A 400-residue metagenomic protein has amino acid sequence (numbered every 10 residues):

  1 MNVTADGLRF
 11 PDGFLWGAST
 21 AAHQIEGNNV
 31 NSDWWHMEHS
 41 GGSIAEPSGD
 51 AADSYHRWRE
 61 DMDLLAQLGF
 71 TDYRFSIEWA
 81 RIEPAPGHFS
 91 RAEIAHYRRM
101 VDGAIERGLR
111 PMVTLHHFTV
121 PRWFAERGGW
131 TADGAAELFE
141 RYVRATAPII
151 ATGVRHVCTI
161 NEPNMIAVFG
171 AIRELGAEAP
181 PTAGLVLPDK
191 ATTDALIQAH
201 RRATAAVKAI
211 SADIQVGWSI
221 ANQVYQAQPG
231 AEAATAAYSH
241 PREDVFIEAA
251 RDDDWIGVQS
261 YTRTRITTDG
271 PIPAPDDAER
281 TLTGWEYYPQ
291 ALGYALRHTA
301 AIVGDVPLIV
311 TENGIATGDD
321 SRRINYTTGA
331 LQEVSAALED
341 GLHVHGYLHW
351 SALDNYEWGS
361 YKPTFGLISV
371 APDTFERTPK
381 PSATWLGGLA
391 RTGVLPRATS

Functional and structural regions predicted by a protein language model:
M1-M62, A66-T71, A80-S400: Non-catalytic scaffold segments within catalytic domains of secreted glycoside hydrolases
